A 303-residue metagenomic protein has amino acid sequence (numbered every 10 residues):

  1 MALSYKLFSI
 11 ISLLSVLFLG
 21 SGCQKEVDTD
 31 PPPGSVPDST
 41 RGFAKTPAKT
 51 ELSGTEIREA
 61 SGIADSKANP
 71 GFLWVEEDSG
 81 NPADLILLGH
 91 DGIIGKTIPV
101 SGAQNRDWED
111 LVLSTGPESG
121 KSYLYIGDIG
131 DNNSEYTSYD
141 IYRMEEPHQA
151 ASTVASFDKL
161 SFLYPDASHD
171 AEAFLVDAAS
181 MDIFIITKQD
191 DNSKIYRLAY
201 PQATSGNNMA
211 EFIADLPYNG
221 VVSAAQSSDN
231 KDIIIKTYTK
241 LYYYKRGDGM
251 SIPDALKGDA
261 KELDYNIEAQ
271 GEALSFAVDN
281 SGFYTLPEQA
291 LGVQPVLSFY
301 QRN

Functional and structural regions predicted by a protein language model:
M1-S21: Sec-dependent bacterial lipoprotein signal peptides
C23-N303: Sequence/structural signature of beta-propeller domains
